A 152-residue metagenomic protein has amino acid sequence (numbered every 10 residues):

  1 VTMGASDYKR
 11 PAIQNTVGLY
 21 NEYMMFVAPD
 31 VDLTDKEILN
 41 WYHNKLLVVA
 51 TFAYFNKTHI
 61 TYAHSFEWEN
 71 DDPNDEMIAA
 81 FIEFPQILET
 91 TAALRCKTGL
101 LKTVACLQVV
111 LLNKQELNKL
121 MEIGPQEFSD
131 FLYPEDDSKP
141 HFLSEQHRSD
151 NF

Functional and structural regions predicted by a protein language model:
V1-L19, Y23-F152: Acidic, proline/glycine-rich low-complexity IDRs
